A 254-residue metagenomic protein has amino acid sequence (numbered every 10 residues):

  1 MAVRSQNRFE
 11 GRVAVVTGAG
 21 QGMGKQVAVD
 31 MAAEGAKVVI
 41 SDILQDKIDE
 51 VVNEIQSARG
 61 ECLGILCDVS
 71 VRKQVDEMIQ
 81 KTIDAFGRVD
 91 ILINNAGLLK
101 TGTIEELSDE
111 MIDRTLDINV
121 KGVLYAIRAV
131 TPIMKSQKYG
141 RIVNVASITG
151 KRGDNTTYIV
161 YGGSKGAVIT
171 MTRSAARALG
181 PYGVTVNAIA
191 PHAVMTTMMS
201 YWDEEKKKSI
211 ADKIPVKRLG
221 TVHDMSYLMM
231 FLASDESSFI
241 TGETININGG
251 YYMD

Functional and structural regions predicted by a protein language model:
F9-V39: Canonical Rossmann dinucleotide-binding motif of NAD(H)/NADP(H)-dependent dehydrogenases/reductases, specifically
Q45-D46, L66-M78, D109, H223-D224: The beta1-alpha1 cofactor-binding region of Rossmann-like NAD(H)/NADP(H)-dependent oxidoreductases
T103-I104, M111-L116, M199, K206 (+1 more regions): Substrate-binding pocket helix/loop in short-chain dehydrogenase/reductase
I127, S164, T172: Active-site helix of classical SDR
P132, R177-A178, S238: Alpha-helical segment proximal to the catalytic Tyr-Lys
S147: Residue(s) in the substrate-gating loop at a strand-loop-helix junction that position the organic substrate next
G180, T185, I240-G242, N248: Short, small/polar-rich loop/turn modules that mediate ligand/substrate recognition or access, typified
